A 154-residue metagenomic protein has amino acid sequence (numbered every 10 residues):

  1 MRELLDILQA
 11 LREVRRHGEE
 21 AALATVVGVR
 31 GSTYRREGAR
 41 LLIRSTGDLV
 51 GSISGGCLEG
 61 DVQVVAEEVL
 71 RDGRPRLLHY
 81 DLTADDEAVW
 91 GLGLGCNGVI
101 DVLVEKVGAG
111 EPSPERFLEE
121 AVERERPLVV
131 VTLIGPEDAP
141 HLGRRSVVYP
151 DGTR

Functional and structural regions predicted by a protein language model:
M1-R154: Segments forming oxygen-rich coordination pockets for charged ligands
